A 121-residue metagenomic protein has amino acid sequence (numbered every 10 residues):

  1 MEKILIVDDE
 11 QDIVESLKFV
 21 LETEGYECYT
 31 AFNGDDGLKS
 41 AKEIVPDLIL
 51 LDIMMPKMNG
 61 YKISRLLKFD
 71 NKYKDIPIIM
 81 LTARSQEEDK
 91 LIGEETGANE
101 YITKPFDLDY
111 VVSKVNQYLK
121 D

Functional and structural regions predicted by a protein language model:
Q11-Y29, Y118: Two-component/phosphorelay signaling modules centered on CheY-like receiver
I44-L50: Active-site beta3 strand of CheY-like receiver
M55: Receiver (REC) domain active-site loop signature in two-component systems and cognate sites in sensor histidine kinases
I102-K104: A Lys-centered signature of the CheY-like receiver
F106-N116: C-terminal output helix
